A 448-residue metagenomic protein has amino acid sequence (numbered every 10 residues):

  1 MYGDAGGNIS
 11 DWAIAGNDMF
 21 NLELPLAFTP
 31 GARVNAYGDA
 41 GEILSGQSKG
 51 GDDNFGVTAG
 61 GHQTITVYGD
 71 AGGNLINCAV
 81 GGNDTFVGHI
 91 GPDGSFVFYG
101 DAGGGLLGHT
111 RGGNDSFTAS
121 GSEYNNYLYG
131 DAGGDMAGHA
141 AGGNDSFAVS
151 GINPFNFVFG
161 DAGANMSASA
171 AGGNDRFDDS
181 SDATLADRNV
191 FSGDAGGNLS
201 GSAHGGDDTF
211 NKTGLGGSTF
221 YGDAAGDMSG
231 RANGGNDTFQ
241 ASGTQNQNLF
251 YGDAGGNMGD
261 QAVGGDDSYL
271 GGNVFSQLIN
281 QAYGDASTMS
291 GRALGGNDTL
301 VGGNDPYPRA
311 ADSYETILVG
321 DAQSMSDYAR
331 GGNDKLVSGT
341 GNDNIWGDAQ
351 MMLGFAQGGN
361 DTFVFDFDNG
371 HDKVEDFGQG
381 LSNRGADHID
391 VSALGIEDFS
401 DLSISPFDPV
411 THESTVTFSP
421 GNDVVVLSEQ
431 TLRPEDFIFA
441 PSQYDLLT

Functional and structural regions predicted by a protein language model:
M1-F399: Acidic, glycine-rich calcium-binding repeat modules characteristic of RTX/beta-roll and related beta-solenoid repeat
S400-T448: Low-complexity acidic/polar repeat-biased segments
